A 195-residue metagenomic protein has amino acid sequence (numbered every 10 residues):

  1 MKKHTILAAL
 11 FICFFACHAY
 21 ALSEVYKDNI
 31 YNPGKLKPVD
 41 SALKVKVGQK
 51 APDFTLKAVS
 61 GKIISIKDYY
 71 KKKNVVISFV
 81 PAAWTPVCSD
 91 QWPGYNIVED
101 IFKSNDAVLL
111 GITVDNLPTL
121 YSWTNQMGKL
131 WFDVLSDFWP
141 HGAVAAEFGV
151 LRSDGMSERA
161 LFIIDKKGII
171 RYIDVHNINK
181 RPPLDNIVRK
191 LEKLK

Functional and structural regions predicted by a protein language model:
M1-K57: N-terminal targeting signals for export/organelle localization
A51-P52, V76, E158-A160: Short loop/turn microsegments at loop-to-beta-strand junctions
S65-Y95: Short active-site neighborhood of thiol/selenol oxidoreductases, capturing the structured segment around
S89-L130, P140-V144: Structural microenvironment flanking redox-active thiols in thiol-disulfide oxidoreductases
W131-F132, V150-F162: Structural micro-motif
D133-D137: Short acidic-hydrophobic, aromatic-tinged amphipathic segments that line or gate anion-handling sites
M156-K195: Thiol-/selenol-based redox modules, centered on thioredoxin-like and closely related oxidoreductase domains
